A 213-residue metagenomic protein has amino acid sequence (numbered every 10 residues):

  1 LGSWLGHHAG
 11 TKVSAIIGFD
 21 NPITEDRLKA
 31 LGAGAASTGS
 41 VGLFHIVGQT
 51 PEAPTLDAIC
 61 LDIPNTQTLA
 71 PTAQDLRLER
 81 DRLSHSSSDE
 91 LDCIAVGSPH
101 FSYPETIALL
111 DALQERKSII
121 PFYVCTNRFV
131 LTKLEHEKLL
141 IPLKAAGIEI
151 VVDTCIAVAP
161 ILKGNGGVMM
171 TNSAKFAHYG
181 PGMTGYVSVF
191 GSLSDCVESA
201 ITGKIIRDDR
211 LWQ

Functional and structural regions predicted by a protein language model:
L1-Y123, C196-Q213: Intrinsically disordered, low-complexity segments enriched in small residues
N21-P22, Q49-E52, H100-F101, R128-V130 (+3 more regions): Short, glycine-/Ser/Thr-/acidic-enriched flexible segments
L91, G147, N165-G167: Short, well-ordered alpha-helix to beta-strand connector turns
F101-S102, R116-K163: Extended C-terminal subregions enriched in glycine
I107-A108, H136-E137, G182: Short amphipathic alpha-helical segments
I156-V158, G164-Q213: Peripheral docking tails and interdomain loops at the edges of cofactor- or intermediate-handling domains
